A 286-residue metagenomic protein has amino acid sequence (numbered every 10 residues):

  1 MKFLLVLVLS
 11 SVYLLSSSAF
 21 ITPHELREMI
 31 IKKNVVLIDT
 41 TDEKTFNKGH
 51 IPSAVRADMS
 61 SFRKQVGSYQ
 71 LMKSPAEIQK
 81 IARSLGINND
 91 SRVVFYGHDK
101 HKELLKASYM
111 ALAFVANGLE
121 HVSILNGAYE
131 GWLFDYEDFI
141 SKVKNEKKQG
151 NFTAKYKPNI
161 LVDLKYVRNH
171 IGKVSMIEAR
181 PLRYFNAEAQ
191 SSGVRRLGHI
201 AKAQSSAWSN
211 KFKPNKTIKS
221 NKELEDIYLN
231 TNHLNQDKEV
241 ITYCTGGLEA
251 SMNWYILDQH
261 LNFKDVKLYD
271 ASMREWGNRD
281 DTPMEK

Functional and structural regions predicted by a protein language model:
F3-Y13: Sec-dependent N-terminal signal peptides
S17-V35: Short N-terminal segments immediately surrounding and downstream of signal-peptide cleavage
L26, V36-T40, A57, M176-E178: Short hydrophobic beta-strand that contains or immediately precedes a catalytic carboxylate
I38-K80: N-terminal, post-signal-peptide region of Sec/Tat-exported proteins
R63-Q65, E130-A201, D281-K286: Active-site neighborhoods of enzymes that stabilize oxyanions during catalysis
K64-V93, W208-V240: Helix-loop module immediately N-terminal to the HCX5R catalytic loop in PTP-like cysteine phosphatase domains
M72, A76-L161, E249, N253-V266 (+1 more regions): Thiolate-centered catalytic microenvironments shared by cysteine-dependent enzyme domains
